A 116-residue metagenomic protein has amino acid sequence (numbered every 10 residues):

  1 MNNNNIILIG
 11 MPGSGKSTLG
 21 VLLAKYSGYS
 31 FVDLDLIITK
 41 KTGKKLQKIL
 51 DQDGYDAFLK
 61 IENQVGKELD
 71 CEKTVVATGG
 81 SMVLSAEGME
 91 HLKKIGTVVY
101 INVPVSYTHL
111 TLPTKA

Functional and structural regions predicted by a protein language model:
L8: Hydrophobic anchor at the beta1->P-loop junction of P-loop NTPases
M11: P-loop (Walker A) phosphate-binding loop of NTP-binding proteins
S14: ATP-binding Walker
S17: Walker A/P-loop
A24: Walker A/P-loop
S30, L36-K93: ATP-dependent small-molecule kinase phosphotransfer cores that center on conserved nucleotide phosphate-binding segments
T108-T114: Conserved small/polar residues in nucleotide/adenosyl-binding loops
